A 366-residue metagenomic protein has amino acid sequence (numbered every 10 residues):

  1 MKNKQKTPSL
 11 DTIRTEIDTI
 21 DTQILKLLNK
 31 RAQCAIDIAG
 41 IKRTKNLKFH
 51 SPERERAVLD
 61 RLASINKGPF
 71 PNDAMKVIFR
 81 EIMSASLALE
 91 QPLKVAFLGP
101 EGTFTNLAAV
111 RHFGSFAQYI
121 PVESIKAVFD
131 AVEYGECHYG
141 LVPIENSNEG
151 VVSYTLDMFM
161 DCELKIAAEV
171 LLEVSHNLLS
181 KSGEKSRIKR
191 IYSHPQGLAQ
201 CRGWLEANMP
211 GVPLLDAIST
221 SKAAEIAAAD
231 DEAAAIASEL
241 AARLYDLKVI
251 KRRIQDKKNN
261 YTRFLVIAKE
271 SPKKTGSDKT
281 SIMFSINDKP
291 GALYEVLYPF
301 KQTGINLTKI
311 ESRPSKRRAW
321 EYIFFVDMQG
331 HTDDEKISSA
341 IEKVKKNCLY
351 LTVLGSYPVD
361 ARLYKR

Functional and structural regions predicted by a protein language model:
M1-R366: Domain-level signature for soluble enzymes in the chorismate/prephenate branch of the shikimate pathway
